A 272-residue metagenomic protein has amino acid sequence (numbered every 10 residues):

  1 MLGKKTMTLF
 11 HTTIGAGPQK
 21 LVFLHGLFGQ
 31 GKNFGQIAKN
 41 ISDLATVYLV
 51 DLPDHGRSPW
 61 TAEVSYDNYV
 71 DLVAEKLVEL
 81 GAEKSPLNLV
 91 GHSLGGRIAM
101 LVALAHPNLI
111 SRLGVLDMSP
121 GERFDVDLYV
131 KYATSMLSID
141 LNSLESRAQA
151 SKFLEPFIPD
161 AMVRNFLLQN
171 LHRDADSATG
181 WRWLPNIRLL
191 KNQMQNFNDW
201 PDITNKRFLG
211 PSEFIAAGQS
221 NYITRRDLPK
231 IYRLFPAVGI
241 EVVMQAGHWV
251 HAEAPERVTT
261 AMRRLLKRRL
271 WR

Functional and structural regions predicted by a protein language model:
F10-P59: Conserved HGGG/HGGXW glycine-rich cap/lid loop of the alpha/beta-hydrolase fold
N33-G35, S58-V64, F124-D127, R225-R226: Conserved catalytic-core motifs of eukaryotic protein kinase domains, centered on the activation segment
K39, T46-G91, T260-R263: Active-site loop/oxyanion-hole signature of alpha/beta-hydrolase fold enzymes
G91-G95, A99: Gly/Ala-rich beta-loop-alpha elbow adjacent to hydrolase catalytic centers
M100-L104, L109-E145: Flexible "cap/lid" loop of the alpha/beta hydrolase fold
N142-N198: Conserved alpha/beta-hydrolase catalytic His-Asp/Glu region
D176-L234, G239-V242: Conserved serine/cysteine hydrolase catalytic core
V238-R272: Catalytic active-site module of serine/aspartate enzymes centered on a nucleophile-bearing elbow/loop
